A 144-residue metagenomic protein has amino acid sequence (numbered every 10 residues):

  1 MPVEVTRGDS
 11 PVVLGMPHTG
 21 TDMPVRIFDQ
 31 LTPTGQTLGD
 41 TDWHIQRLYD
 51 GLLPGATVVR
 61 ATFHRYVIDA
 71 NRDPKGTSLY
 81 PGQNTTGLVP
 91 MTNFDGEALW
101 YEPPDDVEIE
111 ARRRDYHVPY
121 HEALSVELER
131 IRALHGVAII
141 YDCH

Functional and structural regions predicted by a protein language model:
M1-I140: N-terminal catalytic or cofactor-binding beta/alpha core of small enzyme domains
D142-H144: Acidic/histidine-rich, metal-coordinating catalytic segments
